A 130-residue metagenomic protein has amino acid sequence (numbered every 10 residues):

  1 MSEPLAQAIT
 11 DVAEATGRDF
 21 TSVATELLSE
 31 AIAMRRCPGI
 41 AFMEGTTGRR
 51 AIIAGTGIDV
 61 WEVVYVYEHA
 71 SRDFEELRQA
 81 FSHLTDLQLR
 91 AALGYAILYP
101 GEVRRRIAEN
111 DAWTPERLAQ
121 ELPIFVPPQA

Functional and structural regions predicted by a protein language model:
S2-S22: Surface-exposed, Lys/Arg-rich phosphate-binding patches that contact polyanionic backbones
R18-D19, F81-A91: Short, basic interhelical loop/turn and adjoining N-cap of the next helix at nucleic-acid- or acidic-partner-contacting
R18-G39: Short, basic amphipathic alpha-helical segments that act as recognition/interaction helices in nucleic-acid-binding
D19-T21, A70-Q79: Short, charged amphipathic recognition helices of the HTH superfamily and cognate SANT/SANTA-like modules
A33-I58: Short, positively charged interaction helices/loops
P38-F42, E102-D111: Short Lys/Arg-enriched helix C-cap and helix-to-coil transition segments that create basic nucleic-acid-contact patches
T47-I53, A108-A130: Intrinsically disordered, low-complexity basic tails/linkers immediately adjacent to helix-turn-helix/homeobox/MYB/SANT
G57-A70: Short, amphipathic alpha-helical "recognition" segments used to contact nucleic acids or chromatin
